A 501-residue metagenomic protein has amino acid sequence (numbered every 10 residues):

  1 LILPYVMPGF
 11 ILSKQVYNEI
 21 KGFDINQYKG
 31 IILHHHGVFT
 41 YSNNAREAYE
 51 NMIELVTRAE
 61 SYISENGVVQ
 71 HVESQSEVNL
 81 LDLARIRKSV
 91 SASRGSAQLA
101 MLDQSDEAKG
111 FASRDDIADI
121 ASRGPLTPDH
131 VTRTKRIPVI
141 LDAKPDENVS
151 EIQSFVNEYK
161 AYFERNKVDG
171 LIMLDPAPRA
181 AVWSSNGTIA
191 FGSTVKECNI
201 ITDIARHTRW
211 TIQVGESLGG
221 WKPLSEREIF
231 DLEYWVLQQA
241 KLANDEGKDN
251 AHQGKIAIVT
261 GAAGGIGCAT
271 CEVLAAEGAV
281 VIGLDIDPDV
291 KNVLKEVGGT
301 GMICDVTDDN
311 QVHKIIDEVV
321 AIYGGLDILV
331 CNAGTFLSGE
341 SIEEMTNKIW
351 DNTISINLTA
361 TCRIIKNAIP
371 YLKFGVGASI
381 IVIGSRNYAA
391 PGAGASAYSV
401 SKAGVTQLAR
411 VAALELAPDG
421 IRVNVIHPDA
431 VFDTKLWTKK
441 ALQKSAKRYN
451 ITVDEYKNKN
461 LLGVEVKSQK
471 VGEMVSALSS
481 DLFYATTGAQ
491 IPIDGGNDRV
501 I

Functional and structural regions predicted by a protein language model:
L1-A257, A269: Glycine-rich flexible loops
F336-G339, F483, T487-I501: Short C-terminal tail/terminal secondary-structure segment of NAD(P)H-dependent dehydrogenase/reductase domains
E340-I342, T346-D351: Substrate-binding pocket helix/loop in short-chain dehydrogenase/reductase
I365, S401, A409: Active-site helix of classical SDR
P370, L414-E415, Y484: Alpha-helical segment proximal to the catalytic Tyr-Lys
S385: Residue(s) in the substrate-gating loop at a strand-loop-helix junction that position the organic substrate next
A417, R422, T486-G488: Short, small/polar-rich loop/turn modules that mediate ligand/substrate recognition or access, typified
